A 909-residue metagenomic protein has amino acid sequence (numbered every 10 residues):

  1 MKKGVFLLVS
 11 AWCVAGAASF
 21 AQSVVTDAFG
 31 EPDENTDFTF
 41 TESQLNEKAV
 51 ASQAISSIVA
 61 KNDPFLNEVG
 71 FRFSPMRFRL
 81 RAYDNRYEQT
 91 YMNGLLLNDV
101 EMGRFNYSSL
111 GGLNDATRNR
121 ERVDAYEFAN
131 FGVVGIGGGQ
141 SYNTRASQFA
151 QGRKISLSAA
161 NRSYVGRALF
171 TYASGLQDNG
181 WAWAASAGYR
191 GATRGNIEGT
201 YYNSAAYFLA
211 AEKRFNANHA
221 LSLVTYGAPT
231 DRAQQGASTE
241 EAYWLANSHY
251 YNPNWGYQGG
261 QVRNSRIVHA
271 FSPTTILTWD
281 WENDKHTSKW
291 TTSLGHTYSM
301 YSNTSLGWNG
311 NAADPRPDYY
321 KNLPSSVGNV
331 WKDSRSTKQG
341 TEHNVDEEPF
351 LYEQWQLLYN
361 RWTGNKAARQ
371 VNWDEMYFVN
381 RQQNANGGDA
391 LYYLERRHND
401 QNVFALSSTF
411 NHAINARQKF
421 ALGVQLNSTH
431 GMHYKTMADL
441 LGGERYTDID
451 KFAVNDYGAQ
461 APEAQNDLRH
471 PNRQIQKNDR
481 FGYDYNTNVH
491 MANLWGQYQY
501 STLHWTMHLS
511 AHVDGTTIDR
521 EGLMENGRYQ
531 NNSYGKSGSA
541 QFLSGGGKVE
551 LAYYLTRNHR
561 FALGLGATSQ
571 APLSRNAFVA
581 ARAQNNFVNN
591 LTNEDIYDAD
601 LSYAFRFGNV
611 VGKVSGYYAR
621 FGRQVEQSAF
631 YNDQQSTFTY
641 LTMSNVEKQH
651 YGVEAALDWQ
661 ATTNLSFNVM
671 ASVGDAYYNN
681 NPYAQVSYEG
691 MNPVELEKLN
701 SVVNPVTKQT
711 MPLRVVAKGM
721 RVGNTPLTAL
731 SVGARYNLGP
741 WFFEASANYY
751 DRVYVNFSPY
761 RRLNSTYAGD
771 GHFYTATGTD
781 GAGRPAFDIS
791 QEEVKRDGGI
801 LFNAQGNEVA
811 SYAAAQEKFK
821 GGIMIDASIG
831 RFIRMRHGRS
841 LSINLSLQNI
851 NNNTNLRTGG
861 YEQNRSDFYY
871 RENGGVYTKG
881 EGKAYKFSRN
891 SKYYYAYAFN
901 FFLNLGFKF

Functional and structural regions predicted by a protein language model:
Q22-V24, F667, Y749-Q805, R831-F909: C-terminal beta-signal and adjacent terminal beta-strands/loops of Gram-negative outer-membrane beta-barrel proteins
D99-V100, L110-S156, R167: A beta-strand signature from Gram-negative outer-membrane beta-barrel systems, especially the internal plug domain
A159-A192, N196-Q235, I267-N283: Transmembrane beta-barrel wall of Gram-negative outer-membrane proteins
A220-T278, S302-E395, G458-K477, Q627-Y631: Acidic/polar loop-and-plug regions of large Gram-negative outer-membrane beta-barrel proteins
A237-A242, A464-Q465, R469-Q474, T517-I518 (+9 more regions): Surface-exposed extracellular loop regions of Gram-negative outer-membrane beta-barrel proteins, predominantly
N252-T274, T278, S537-F542, G546 (+7 more regions): Outer-membrane beta-barrel signature, preferentially recognizing the C-terminal barrel domain of Gram-negative
Y393, A421-T556, N576-A577, A581 (+2 more regions): Signature of Gram-negative outer-membrane beta-barrel scaffolds
Y618-R620, L641-L763, G906: Gram-negative outer-membrane beta-barrel transporters
